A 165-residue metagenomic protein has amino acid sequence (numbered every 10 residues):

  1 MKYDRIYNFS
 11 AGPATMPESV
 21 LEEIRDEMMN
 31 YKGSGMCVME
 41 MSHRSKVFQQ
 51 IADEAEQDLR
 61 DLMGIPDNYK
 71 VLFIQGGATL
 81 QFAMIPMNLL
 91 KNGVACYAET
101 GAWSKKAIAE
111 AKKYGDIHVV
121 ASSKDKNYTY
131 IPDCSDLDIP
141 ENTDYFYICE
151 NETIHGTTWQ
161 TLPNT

Functional and structural regions predicted by a protein language model:
M1-K2, G64-P66, L89-L90, L137-E141 (+1 more regions): Solvent-exposed alpha-helices and their adjacent loops that cap or buttress functional pockets in soluble metabolic
R5-E56: A glycine-/small-polar-enriched, mobile loop at the entrance of the PLP active site in fold-type I
I6-N8, K70-L72, V94-C96, H118 (+1 more regions): Structural motif
G12, A111, S123-T165: Active-site phosphate-binding strand-loop segment of PLP-dependent enzymes
P17, Q81-A83, S104-K105, I154-G156: Short, well-ordered alpha-helical microsegments
M36-Q81, N88, A102, E110: Conserved N-terminal alpha-helix of the aminotransferase class I/II PLP-enzyme fold
L90-K105: Conserved PLP-anchoring active-site segment centered on the Schiff-base-forming lysine
G115-S122: A glycine-rich helix N-cap at a beta->alpha junction
